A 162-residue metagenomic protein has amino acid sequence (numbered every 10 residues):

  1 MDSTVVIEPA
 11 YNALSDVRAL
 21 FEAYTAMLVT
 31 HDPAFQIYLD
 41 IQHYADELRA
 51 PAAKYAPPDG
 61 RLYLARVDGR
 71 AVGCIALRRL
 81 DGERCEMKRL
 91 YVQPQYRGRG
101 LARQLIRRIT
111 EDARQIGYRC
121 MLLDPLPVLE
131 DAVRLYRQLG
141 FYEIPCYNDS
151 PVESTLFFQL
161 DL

Functional and structural regions predicted by a protein language model:
V5-Y11, E22-P51: Conserved GNAT-fold acetyl-CoA-binding loop/helix
E47-L64: A short helix-loop-beta-strand connector motif used in the catalytic cores of GNAT acetyltransferases and, in some
P57-P58, R79-K88, R97, I116 (+1 more regions): A conserved beta-turn-beta hairpin within the catalytic core of GNAT-like acetyltransferases that forms part
L64, R70-R79, E86, Y91: Conserved beta-strand in the GNAT
V92, G98-E111, R134, Q138: Conserved acetyl-CoA-binding loop-helix of GNAT-fold acetyltransferases
P94-R97, L122-A132, D149-S154: Conserved beta-strand-loop-alpha-helix junction that forms the acyl-donor binding cleft
A113-P125: Conserved GNAT acetyl-CoA-binding A-motif
Y118, R137-P145: Conserved acetyl-CoA-binding loop of GNAT-fold acetyltransferases
